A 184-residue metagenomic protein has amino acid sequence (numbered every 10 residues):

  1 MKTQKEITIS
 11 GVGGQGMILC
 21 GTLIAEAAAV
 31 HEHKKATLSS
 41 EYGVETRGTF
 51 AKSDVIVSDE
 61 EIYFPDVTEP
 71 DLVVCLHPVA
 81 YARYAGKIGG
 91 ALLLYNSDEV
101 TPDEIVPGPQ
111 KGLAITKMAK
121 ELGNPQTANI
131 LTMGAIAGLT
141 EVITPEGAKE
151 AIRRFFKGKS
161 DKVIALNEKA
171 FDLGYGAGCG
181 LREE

Functional and structural regions predicted by a protein language model:
M1-E184: Active-site cofactor/cluster-binding pocket
